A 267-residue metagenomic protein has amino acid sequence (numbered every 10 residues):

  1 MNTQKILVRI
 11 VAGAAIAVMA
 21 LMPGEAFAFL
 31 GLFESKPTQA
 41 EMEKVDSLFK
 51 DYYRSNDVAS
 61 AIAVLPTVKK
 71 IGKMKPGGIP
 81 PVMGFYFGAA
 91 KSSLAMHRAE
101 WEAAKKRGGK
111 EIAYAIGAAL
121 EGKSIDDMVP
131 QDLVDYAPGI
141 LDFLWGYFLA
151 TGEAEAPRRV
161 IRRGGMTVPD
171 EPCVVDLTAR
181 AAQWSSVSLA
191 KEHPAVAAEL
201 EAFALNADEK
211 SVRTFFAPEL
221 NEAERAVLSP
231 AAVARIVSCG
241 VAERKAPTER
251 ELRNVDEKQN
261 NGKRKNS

Functional and structural regions predicted by a protein language model:
N2-A12: Bacterial N-terminal signal peptides that target proteins for export
V11-L21: Bacterial N-terminal signal peptides
M22-A28: Sec/Tat signal peptide C-region and signal peptidase I cleavage site
F29-S267: Non-catalytic all-alpha helical scaffold/repeat segments
